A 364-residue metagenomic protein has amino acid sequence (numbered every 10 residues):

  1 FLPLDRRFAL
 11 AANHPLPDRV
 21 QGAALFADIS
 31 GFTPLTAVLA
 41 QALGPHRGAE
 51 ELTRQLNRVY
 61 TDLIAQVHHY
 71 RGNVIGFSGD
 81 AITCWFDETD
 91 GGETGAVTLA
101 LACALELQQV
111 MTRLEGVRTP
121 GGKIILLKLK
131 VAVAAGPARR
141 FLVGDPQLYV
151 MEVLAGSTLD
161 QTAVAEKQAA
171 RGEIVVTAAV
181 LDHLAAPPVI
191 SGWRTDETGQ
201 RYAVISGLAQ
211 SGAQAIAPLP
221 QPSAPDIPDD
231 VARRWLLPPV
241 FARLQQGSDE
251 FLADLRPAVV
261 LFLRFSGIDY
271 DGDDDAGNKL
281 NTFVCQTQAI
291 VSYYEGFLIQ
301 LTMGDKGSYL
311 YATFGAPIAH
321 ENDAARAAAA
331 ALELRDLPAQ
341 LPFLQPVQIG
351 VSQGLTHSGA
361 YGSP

Functional and structural regions predicted by a protein language model:
F1-G22, Q109, K128-L129, A134-D275 (+5 more regions): Intrinsically disordered, glycine/charged-rich C-terminal tails and inter-domain linkers that flank nucleotidyl cyclase
P3, A37-G44, N57, T61-H68 (+6 more regions): Two-component transmitter module helix at the DHp-CA junction of histidine kinases
Q21-A23, A37-E50, R54-L56, L101-Q109 (+3 more regions): Conserved cytosolic headpiece of P-type ATPases
A24-S30, I64-L99, R113-S157, P257-I268 (+2 more regions): Catalytic core of nucleotidyl cyclases, primarily class III adenylyl/guanylyl cyclases
T33-T61, I75-G76, D269-Q288: Conserved long alpha-helical elements within nucleotide-processing catalytic cores of c-di-GMP signaling and class III
P45, A49, T53, E93 (+5 more regions): Flexible, glycine- and charge-enriched loops at secondary-structure boundaries
L52-V59, A100-C103, L107, Q161 (+2 more regions): Hydrophobic alpha-helical membrane-association signature
L63, L107-M111, L334: Short, well-ordered amphipathic alpha-helical segments that serve as non-catalytic structural scaffolds within diverse
